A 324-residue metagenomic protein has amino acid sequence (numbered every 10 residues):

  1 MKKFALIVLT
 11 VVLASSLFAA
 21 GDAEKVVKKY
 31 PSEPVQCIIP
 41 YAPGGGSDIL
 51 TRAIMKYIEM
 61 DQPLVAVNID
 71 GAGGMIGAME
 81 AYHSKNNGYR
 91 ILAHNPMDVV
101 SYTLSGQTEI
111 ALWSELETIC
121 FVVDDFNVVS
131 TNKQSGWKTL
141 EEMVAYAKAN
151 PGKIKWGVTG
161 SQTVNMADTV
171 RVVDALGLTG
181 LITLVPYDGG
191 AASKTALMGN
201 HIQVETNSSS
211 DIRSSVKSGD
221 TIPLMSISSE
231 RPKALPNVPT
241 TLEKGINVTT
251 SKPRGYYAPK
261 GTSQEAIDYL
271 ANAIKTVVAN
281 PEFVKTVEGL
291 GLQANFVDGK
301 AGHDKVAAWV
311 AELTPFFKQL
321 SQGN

Functional and structural regions predicted by a protein language model:
M1-F4: Positively charged n-region of N-terminal signal peptides that target proteins for export
V8-S16: Bacterial N-terminal signal peptides
G21-S114, K153, G177-T206, F296 (+1 more regions): N-terminal (or domain-start) structured segment
S32-P34, G180, E265-N324: An extracytoplasmic/periplasmic, membrane-proximal ligand-sensing/linker region
I58, E80-R90, T103-A192, T241-I246 (+1 more regions): Hinge/capping helix and adjacent helix->loop/strand transition within the periplasmic-binding protein
P96-Q107, V170-L176, Q203-N237: A ligand-binding cleft/hinge motif common to bilobed small-molecule-binding domains
D211-A279, A308-E312, G323-N324: C-terminal lobe and pocket-closing loops of periplasmic/extracytoplasmic Venus-flytrap solute-binding proteins
